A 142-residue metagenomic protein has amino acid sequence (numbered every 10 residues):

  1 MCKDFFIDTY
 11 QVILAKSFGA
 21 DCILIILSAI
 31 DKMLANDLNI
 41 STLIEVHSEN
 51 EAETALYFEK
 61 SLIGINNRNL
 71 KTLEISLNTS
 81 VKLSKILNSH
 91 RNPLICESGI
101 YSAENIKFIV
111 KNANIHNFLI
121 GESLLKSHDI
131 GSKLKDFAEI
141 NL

Functional and structural regions predicted by a protein language model:
M1, D21-L24, N39-L43, S61-G64 (+2 more regions): Structural preference for beta-strand elements that scaffold enzyme active sites
M1-I26, M33-T42, N50: Extended hydrophobic secondary-structure segments
C2-D4, L27, I44-V46, N67 (+2 more regions): A cross-domain feature marking catalytic cores of carbohydrate-active enzymes and several ubiquitous metabolic/repair
D4-F5, E45-S48, L73-T79: A general structural motif
I7-G19, H47-E59, H90-I120, S132-F137: Catalytic cores of alpha/beta
V12-K32, G64-L73, A113-L134: Glycine-rich phosphate-binding active-site loops on the catalytic face of alpha/beta enzymes
L56-K85: Glycine/Thr-rich beta-alpha phosphate-binding loop at enzyme active sites
L77-L87, L124-L142: C-terminal helical cap(s) of enzyme catalytic domains, especially alpha/beta-barrels
